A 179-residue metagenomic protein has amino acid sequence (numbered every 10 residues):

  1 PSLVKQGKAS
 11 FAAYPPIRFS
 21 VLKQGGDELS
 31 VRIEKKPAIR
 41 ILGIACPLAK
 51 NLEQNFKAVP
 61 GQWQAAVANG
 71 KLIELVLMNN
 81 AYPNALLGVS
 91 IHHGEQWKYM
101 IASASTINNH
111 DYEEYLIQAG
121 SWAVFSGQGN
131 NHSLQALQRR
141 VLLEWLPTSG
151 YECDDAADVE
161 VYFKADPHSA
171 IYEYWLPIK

Functional and structural regions predicted by a protein language model:
P1-K179: A solvent-exposed interaction/effector surface
